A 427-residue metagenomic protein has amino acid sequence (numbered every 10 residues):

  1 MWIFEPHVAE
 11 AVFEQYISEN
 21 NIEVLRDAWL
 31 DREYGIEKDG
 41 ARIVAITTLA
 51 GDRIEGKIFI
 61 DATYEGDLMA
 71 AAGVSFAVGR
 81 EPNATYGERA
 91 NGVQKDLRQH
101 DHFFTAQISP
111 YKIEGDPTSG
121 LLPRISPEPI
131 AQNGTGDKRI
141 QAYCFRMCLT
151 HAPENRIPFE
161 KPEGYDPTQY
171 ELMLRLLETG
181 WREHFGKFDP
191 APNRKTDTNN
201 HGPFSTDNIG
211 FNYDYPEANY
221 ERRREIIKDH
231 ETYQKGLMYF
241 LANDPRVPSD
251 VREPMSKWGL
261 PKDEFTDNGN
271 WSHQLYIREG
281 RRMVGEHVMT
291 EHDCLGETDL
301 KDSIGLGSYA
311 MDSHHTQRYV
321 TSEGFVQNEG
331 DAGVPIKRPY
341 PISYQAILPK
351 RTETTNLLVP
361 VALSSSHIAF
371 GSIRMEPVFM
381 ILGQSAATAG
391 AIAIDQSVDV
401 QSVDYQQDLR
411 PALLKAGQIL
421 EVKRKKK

Functional and structural regions predicted by a protein language model:
M1-G35, A77, T85-G87: Conserved N-terminal/central alpha/beta ligand/cofactor-binding core
W2, A45-T48: Generic recognition of long tandem-repeat/solenoid scaffolds
E10-A11, D31, V44-A45, D52-I58 (+1 more regions): Flavin (FAD/FMN)-binding glycine-rich loop and adjacent Rossmann-like elements that form
S18-E23, G40, D52, S397: Secondary-structure transition/capping motifs at alpha-helix termini and the adjoining loop/turn into the next element
E37-V44: A short, glycine/Asx- and small/polar-enriched loop/turn that sits immediately N-terminal to a beta-strand
